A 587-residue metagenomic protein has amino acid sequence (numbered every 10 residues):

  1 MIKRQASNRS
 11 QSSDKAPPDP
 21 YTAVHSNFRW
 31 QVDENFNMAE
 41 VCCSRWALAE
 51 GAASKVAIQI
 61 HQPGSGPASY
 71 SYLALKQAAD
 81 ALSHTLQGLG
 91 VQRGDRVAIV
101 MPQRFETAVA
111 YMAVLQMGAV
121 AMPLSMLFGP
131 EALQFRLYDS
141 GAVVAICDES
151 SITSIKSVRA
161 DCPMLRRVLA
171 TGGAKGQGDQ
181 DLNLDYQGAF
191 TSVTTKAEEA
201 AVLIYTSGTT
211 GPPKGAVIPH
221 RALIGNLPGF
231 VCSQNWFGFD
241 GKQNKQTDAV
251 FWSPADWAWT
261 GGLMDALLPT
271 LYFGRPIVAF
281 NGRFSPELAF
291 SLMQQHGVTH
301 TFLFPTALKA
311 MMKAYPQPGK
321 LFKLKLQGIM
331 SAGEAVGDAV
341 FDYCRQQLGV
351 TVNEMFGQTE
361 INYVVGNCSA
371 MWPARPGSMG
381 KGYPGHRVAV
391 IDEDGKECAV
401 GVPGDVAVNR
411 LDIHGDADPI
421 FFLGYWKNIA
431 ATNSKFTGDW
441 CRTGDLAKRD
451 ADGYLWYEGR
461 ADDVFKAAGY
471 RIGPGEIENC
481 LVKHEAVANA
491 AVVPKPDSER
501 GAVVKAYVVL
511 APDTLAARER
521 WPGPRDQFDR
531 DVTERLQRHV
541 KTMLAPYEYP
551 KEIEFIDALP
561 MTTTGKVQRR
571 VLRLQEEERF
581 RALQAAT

Functional and structural regions predicted by a protein language model:
S7, G88-L89, M112, Q116-L182 (+1 more regions): Structural core segment of the AMP-binding/adenylate-forming
S54-V56, A170, Y186-Y205, G211-P212 (+1 more regions): Conserved pre-ATP/AMP-binding loop-to-beta segment of ANL
A68-L73, A201-P228: Conserved AMP-binding A3 loop
F128, Q134-F135, A145-D148, T301 (+5 more regions): AMP-binding/adenylate-forming catalytic core of the ANL superfamily
I224-S253, W257-H300, A314: Conserved AMP-binding/adenylation subdomain of ANL enzymes
Y272, V298-L303, M312-R375, R387: Gly/Ser/Thr-rich phosphate-binding loop
K396-S434, I472: Conserved ATP/PPi-binding loop(s) of AMP-dependent carboxylate-activating enzymes
T542-K566, L583-T587: AMP-binding/adenylate-forming catalytic domain of the ANL superfamily
